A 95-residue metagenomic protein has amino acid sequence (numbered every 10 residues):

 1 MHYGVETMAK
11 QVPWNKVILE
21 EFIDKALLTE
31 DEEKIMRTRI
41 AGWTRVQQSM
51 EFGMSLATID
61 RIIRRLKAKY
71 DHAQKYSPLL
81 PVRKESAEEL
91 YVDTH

Functional and structural regions predicted by a protein language model:
K10-K25: Short, Lys/Arg-enriched N-terminal segment that forms or immediately precedes the first helix of a structured domain
K25-E32: Short helix-coil-helix linker/hinge
E30, G42-T44: Residue-level signal for the short linker/turn that defines the boundary of a DNA-recognition helix
M36-G42: Short helix-to-turn junction characteristic of helix-turn-helix DNA-binding domains, especially the helix
Q47-F52: Short alpha-helical "recognition helix" segments of helix-turn-helix
I59-S77: DNA major-groove recognition helices of helix-turn-helix
D71-H95: Intrinsically disordered, low-complexity basic tails/linkers immediately adjacent to helix-turn-helix/homeobox/MYB/SANT
